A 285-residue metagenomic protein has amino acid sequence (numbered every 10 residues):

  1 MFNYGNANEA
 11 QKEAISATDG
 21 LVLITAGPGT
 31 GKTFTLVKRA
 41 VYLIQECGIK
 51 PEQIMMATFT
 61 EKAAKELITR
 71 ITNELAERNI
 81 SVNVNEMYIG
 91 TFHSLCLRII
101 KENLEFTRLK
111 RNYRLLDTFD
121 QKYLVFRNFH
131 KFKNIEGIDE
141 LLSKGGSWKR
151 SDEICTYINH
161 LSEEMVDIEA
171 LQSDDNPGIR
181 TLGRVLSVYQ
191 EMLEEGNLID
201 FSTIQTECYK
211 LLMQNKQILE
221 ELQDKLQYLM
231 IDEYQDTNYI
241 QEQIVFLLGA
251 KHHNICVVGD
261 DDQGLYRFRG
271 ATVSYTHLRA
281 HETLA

Functional and structural regions predicted by a protein language model:
M1-L109, E220, Q263: P-loop NTPase Walker
Y4-S16, G20-L23, M55, A63-A64 (+3 more regions): Conserved helicase NTPase motor core
S16, S94-L97, K101, T156-N159 (+3 more regions): Generic alpha-helical structural context detector
A17-T18, N83-E86, E105-L198, S202 (+1 more regions): ATP-hydrolysis module of ASCE/P-loop NTPase motor domains, specifically the Walker B Asp-Glu catalytic pair
T72, A76, H130-K133, E194 (+1 more regions): A general structural signal for alpha-helical elements within enzymatic catalytic domains
H277, L284-A285: Single conserved hydrophobic/aromatic residue that forms the stacking wall/gate of nucleotide- or nucleobase-binding
